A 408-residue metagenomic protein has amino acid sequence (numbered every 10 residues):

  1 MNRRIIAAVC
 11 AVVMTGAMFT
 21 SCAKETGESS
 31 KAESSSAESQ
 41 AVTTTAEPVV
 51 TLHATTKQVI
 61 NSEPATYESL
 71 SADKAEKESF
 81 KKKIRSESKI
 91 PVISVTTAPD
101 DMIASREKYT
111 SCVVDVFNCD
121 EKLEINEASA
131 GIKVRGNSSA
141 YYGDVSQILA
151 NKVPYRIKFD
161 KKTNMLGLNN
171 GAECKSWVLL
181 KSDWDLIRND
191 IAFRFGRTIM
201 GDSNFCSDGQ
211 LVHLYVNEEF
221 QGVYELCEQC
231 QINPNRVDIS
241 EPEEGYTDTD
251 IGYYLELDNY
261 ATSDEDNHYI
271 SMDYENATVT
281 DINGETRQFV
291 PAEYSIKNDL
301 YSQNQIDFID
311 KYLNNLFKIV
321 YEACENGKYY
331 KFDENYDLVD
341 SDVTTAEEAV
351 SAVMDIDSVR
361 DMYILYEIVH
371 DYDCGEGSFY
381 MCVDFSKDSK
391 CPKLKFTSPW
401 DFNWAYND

Functional and structural regions predicted by a protein language model:
M1-I5: Positively charged n-region of N-terminal signal peptides that target proteins for export
V13-M18, T44: Hydrophobic core
M18-S36: Sec-dependent signal peptide cleavage junction
C22, A41-D408: Phosphate/dinucleotide-binding and metal-coordinating scaffold of catalytic cores in nucleotide-dependent enzymes
